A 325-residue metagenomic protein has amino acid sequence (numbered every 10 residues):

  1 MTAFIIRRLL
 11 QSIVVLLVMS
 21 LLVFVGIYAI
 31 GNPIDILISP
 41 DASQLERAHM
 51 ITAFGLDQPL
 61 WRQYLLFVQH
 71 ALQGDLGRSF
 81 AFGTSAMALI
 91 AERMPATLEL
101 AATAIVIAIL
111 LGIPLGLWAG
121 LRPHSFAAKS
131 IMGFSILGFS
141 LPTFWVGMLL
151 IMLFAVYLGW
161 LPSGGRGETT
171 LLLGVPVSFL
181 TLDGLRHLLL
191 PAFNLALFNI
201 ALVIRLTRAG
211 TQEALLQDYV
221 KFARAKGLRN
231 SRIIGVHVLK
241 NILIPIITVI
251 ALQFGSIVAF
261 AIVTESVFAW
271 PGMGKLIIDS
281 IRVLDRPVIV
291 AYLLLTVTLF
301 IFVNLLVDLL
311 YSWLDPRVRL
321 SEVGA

Functional and structural regions predicted by a protein language model:
T2-A3, E92-A127, V156, L172-A325: Alpha-helical transmembrane segments of integral membrane proteins, especially multi-pass inner/plasma-membrane
I6-L16: N-terminal signal-anchor/signal peptide hydrophobic helix marking the start of the first transmembrane segment
L9, M50, L60-L76, A86 (+7 more regions): Hydrophobic alpha-helical segments of integral membrane proteins, encompassing both true transmembrane helices
S12, R93, T97, G133-S140 (+2 more regions): Residue-level signal for discrete positions within transmembrane alpha-helices of multi-pass small-molecule
V15-L65, L158-L180: Hydrophobic alpha-helical transmembrane segments of membrane transport/permease proteins and related membrane-embedded
L22-I30, Q58, F67-H70, F134-G165 (+2 more regions): Membrane-water interface segments at the C-terminal ends of transmembrane alpha-helices in multi-pass inner-membrane
P40-G55, M132-V146, L190-A196, R232-V249: Hydrophobic alpha-helical transmembrane segments
D57-I113: An internal, D/E-rich "acidic patch" concept
